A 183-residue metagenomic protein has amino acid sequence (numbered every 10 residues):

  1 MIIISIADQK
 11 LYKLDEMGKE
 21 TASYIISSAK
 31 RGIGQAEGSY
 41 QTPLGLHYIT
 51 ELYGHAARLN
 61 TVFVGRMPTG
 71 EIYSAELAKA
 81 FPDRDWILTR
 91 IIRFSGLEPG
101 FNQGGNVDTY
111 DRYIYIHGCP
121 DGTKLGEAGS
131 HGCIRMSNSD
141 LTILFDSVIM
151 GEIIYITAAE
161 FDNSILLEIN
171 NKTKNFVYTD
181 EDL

Functional and structural regions predicted by a protein language model:
M1, Y24-S39, E71-A78: N-terminal post-signal-peptidase region of extra-cytosolic proteins
I6-D8, T21, L44-L46, I87-T89 (+1 more regions): Extracytoplasmic
A7, E16-G18, A29-R31, L52-G54 (+3 more regions): Solvent-exposed coil/turn segments that connect beta secondary-structure elements in extracytoplasmic/periplasmic
M17-R31, V62-M67: Short Gly/aromatic-enriched secondary-structure transition segments
G34-L52: Short, surface-exposed secondary-structure junctions/capping segments
G34-Q35, A57-N60: Short, solvent-exposed loop/turn elements at domain surfaces
L59-L183: Exported/periplasmic cell-wall-interacting domains
